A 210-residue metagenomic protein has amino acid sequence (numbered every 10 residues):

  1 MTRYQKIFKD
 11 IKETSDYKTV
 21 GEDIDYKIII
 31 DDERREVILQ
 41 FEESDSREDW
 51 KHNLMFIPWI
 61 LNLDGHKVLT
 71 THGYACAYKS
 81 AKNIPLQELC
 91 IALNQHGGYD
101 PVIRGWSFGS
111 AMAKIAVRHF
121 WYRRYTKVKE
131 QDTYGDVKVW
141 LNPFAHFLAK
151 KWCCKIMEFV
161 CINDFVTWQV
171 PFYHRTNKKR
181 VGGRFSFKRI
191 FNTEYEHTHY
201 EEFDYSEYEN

Functional and structural regions predicted by a protein language model:
T2, V20-I29, E33-V102, R118-N210: Alpha/beta hydrolase fold serine-hydrolase catalytic domain that processes acyl esters and thioesters
T2-E22: Extended, Lys/Arg-enriched charged tracts that mediate electrostatic binding to polyanionic substrates
Q5-D10, A113-F120: Buried hydrophobic packing segments
G105-G109, A113: Gly/Ala-rich beta-loop-alpha elbow adjacent to hydrolase catalytic centers
